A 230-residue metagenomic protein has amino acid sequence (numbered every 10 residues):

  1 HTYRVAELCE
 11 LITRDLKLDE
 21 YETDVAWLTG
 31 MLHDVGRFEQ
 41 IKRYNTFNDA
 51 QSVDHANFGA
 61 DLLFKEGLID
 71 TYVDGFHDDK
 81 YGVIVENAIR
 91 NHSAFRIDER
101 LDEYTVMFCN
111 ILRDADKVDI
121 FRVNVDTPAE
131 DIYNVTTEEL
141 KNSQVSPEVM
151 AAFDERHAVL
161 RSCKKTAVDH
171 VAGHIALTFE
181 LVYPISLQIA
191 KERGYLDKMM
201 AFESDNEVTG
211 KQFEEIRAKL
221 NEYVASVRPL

Functional and structural regions predicted by a protein language model:
H1, D24-W27, H55, G59 (+1 more regions): Catalytic-loop motifs flanking and including active-site residues across diverse enzymes
Y3, E7, L11-T23, L32 (+2 more regions): Divalent metal-dependent phosphate-bond-processing catalytic cores, especially two-metal-ion Mg2+/Mn2+ enzymes that act
R4-I12, V53-L68: An active-site-proximal "capping" alpha-helix that borders the catalytic cofactor pocket
K17-L28, I69-R90, T105-I111: Acidic/histidine metal-binding catalytic segments
T23-N48, G59, L63, Y81 (+1 more regions): His-Asp-centered metal-binding catalytic motifs of divalent-metal-dependent phosphohydrolases/nucleases
I41, T71-V73, Q188: Short, solvent-exposed secondary-structure capping/transition elements
Y44-D54, V73-H77: Short coil/turn segments at secondary-structure boundaries
